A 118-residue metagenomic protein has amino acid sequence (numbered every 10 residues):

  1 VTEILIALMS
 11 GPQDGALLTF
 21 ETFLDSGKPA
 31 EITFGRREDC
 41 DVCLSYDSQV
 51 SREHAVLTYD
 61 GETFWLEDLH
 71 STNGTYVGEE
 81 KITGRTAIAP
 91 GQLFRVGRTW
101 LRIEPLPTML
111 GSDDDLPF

Functional and structural regions predicted by a protein language model:
V1-D47, T58, R95, T108-F118: Intrinsically disordered, low-complexity acidic Ser/Thr-rich regulatory segments
R37, Y76, T99: Gly/Ser/Thr-rich beta-alpha loop segments that engage phosphate groups in nucleotides
V42, E53-L93: Forkhead-associated
S48-R52: Short coil-to-beta-strand transition motifs
W100-R102, P107-T108: Short, charged beta-turn/beta-strand-edge "cap" motif at the junction between a beta-strand and an adjacent loop
